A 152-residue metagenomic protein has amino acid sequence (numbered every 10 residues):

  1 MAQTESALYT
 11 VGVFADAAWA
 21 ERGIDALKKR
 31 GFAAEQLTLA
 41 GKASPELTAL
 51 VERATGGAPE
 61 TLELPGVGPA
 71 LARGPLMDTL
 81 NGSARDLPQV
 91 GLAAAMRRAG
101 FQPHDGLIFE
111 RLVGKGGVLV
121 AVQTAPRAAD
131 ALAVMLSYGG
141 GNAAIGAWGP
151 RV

Functional and structural regions predicted by a protein language model:
M1-V152: Positively charged, small/polar-rich N-terminal and surface patches that mediate targeting and assembly and bind
